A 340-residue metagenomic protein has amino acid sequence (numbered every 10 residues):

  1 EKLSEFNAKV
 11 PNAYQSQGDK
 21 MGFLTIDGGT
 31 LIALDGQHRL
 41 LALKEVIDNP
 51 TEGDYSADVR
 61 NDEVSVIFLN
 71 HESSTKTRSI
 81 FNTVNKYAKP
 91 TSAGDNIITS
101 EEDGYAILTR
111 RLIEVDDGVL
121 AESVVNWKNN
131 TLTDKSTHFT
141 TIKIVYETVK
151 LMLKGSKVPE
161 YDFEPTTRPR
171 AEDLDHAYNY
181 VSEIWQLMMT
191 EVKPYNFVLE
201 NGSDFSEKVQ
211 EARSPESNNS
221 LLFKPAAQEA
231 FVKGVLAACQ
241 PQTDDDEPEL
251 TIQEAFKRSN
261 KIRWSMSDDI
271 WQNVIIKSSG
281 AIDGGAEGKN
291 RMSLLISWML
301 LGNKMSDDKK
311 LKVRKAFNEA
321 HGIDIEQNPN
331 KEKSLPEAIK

Functional and structural regions predicted by a protein language model:
E1-K340: Accessory terminal alpha-helical modules
